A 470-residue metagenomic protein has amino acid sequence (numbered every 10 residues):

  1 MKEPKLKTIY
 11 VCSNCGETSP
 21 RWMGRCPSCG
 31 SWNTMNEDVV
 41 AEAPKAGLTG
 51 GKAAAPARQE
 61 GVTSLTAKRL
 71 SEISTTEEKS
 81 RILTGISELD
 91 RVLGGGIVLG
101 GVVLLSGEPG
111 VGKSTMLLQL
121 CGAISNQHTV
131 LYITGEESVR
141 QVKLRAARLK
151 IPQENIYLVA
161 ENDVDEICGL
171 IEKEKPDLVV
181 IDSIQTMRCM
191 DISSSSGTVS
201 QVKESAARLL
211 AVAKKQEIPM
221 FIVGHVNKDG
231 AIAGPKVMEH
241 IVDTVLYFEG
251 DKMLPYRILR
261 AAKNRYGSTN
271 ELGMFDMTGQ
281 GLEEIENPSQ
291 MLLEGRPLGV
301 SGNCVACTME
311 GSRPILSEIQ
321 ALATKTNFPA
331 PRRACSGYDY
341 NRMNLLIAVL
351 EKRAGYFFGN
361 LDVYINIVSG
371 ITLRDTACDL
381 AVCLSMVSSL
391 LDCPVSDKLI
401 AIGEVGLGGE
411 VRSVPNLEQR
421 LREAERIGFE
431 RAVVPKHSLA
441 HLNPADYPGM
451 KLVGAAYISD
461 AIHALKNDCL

Functional and structural regions predicted by a protein language model:
P4-N14, T18-R91, V98-S106, V111-G122 (+5 more regions): Peripheral, non-AAA+ core regions of ATP-driven protein-machinery
V130-T134: Conserved RecA-like ASCE P-loop NTPase motor core of nucleic-acid helicases/translocases
G135-Q141: Conserved Walker A/P-loop ATP-binding site and its immediately adjacent core in helicase/helicase-like ATPase domains
